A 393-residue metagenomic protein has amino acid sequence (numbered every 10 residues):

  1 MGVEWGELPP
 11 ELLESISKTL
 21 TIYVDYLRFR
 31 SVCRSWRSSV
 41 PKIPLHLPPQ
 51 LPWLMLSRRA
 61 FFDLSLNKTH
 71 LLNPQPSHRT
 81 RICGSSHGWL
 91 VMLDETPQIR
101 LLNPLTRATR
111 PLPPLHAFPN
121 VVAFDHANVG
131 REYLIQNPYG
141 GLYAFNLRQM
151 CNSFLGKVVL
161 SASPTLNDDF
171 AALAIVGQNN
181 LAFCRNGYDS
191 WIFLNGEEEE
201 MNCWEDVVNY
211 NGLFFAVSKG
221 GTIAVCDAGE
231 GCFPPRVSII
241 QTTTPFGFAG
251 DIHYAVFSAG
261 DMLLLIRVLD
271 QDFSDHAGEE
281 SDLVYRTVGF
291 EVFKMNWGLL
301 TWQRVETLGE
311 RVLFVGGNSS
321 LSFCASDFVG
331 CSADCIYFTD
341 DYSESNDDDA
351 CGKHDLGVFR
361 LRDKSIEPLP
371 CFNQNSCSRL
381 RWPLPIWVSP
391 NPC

Functional and structural regions predicted by a protein language model:
M1-S31: N-terminal Skp1-binding subsegment of the F-box domain
P10, D25-L45, F62: Short helix-loop-helix/strand-helix junction enriched in hydrophobic and basic residues
T19-L20, R28-V32, F214-A216, D261-R267 (+1 more regions): Hydrophobic, repeat-rich solenoid/adaptor surfaces of innate immune receptors and signaling proteins
R59-F62, P97-R100, N179-F183, G220-D227 (+2 more regions): Structural motif
A60-S77: A short helix->beta-strand "capping" segment at the edge of beta-propeller domains
L64-L66, P104, N186, K219 (+3 more regions): Inter-blade boundary loops/turns of WD-repeat beta-propellers
H78-H276: A sequence/structural signal of beta-propeller blade repeats
R81-G84, E279-C393: C-terminal closing repeat unit and adjoining cap/tail of repeat-based domains
